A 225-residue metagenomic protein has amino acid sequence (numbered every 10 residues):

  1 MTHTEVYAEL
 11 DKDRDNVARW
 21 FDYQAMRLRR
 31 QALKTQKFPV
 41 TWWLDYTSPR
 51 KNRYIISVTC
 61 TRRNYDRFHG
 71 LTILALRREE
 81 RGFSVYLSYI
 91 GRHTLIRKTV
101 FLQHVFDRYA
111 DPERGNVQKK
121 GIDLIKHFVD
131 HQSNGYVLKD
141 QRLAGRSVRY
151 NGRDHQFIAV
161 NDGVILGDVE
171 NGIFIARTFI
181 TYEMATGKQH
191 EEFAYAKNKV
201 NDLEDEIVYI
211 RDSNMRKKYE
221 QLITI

Functional and structural regions predicted by a protein language model:
M1-I225: Ribonuclease/tRNase effector modules and their secretory precursors
